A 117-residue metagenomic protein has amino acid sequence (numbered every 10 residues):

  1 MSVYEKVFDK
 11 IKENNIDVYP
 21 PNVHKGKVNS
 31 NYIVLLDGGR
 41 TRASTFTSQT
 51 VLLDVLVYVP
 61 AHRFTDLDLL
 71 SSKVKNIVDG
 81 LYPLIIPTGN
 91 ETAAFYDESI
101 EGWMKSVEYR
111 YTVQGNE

Functional and structural regions predicted by a protein language model:
M1-N22, L36-E117: Charged, amphipathic alpha-helical segments and their flanking helix caps
K27-L36: Short, well-ordered secondary-structure micro-motifs within conserved domains or adaptor modules
